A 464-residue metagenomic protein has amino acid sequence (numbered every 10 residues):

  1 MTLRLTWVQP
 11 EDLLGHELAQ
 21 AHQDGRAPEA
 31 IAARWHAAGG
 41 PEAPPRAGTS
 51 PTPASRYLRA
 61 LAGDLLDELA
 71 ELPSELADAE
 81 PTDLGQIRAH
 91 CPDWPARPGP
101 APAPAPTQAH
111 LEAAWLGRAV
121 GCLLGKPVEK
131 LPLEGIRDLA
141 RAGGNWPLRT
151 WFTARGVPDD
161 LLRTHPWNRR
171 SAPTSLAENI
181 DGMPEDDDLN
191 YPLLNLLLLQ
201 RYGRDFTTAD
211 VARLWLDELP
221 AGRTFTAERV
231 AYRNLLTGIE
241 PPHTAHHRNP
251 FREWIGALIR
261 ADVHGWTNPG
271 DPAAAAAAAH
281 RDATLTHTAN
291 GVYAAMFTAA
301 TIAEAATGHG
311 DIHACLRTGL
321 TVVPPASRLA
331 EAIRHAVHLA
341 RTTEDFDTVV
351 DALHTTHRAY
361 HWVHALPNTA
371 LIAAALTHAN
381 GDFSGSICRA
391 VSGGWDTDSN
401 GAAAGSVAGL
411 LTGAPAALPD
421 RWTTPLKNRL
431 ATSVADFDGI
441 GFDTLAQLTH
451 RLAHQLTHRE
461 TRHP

Functional and structural regions predicted by a protein language model:
M1-E80, I87-H90: Long, charge-dense tracts
D64, E68, H110, A114 (+18 more regions): Generic, well-ordered alpha-helical scaffold segments in large soluble proteins
D93-L116, V120, L124-D187: An N-terminal structural lobe/cap that precedes and organizes the functional/catalytic core across diverse proteins
D93-P104, E228-I255, A261-G291, A295 (+1 more regions): Accessory "access/gating" subregions that flank catalytic or transport cores
V120-K126, L131-L148, H287-E304, L371-R451: Catalytic phosphate/nucleotide-handling subdomain of diverse soluble enzymes
R163, W167-R170, M183, A221-P241: Extended ligand-binding groove/face enriched in aromatic
H165-P184, G441-P464: C-terminal domain-closing interface element
A172-V211, W215-T224: Aromatic-rich carbohydrate-recognition surfaces in CAZymes
